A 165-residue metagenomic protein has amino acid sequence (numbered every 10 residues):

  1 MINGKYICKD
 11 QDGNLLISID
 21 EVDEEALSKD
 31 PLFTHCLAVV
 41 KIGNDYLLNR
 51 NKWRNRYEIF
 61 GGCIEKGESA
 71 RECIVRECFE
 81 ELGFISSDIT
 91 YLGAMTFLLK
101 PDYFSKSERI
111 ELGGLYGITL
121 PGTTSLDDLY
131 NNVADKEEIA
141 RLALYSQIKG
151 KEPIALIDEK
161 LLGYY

Functional and structural regions predicted by a protein language model:
M1-L37: Acidic, metal-coordinating catalytic segment for phosphate/diphosphate chemistry, firing primarily on the Nudix
D30, R56-E58, L98-K100: Short, solvent-exposed loop/turn segments at secondary-structure junctions
V39, L115-G117, L142: Conserved hydrophobic/aromatic beta-strand scaffold that supports enzyme active sites
K41-E80: Conserved Nudix-box catalytic region and its N-terminal flanking loop in Nudix hydrolases and closely related
G43-D45, T119-T124, Q147: Short loop segments at secondary-structure junctions
I85-A94: A short coil-to-beta-strand element that immediately follows conserved catalytic motifs
M95-L126: Active-site-adjacent beta-strand/loop module that shapes the phosphate/pyrophosphate-binding cleft
S125, L129-Y165: Nudix hydrolase/Nudix homology domain
